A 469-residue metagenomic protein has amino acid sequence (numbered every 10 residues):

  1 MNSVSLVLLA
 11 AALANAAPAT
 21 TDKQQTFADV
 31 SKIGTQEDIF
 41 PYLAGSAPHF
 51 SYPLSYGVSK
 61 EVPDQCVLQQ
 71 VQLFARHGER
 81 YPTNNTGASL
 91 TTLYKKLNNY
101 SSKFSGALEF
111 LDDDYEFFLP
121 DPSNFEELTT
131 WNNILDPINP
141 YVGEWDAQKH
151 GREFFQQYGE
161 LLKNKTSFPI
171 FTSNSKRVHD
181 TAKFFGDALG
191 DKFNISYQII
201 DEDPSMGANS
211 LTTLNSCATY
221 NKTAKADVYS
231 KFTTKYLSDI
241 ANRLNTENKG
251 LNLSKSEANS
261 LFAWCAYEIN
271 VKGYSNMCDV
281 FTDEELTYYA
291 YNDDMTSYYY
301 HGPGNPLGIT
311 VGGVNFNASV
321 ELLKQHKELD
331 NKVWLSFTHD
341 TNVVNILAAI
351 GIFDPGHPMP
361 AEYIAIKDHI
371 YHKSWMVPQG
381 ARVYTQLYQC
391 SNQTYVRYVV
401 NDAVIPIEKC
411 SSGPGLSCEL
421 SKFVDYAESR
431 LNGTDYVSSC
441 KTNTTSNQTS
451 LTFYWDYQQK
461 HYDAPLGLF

Functional and structural regions predicted by a protein language model:
M1-T21: Fungal secretory targeting signals
P18-P169, S173-W334, T338-F469: Signature for phosphate-centric chemistry
